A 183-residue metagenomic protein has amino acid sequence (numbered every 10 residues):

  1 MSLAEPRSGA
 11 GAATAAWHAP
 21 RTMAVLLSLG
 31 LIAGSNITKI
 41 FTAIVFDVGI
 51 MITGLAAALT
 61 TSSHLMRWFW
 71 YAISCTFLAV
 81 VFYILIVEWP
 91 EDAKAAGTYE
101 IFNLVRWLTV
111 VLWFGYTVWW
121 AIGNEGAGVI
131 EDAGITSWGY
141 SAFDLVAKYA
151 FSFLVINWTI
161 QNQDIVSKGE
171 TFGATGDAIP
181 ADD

Functional and structural regions predicted by a protein language model:
M1-P20, A24-D183: Polytopic alpha-helical membrane-helix bundles and their juxtamembrane interface segments in multi-pass membrane
